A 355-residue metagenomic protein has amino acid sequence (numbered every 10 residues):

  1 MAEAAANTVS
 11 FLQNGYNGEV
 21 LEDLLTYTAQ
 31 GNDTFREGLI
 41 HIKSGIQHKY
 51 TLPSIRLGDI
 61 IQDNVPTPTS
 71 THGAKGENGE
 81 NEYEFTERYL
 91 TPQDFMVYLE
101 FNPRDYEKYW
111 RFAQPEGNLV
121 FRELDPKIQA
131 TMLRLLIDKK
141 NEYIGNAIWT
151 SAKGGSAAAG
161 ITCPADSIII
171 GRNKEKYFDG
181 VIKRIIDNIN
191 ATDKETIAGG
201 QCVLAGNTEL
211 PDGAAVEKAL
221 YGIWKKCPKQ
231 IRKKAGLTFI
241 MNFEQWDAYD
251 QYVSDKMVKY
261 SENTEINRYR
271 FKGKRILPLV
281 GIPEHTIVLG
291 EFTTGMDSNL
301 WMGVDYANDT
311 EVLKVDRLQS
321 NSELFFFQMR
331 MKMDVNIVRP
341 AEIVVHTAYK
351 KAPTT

Functional and structural regions predicted by a protein language model:
A2-L52, K174-A214, K218, W246-T355: Sequence/fold signature of self-assembling virion shell proteins
A4-N7, F11, H72-N78, Y83 (+2 more regions): Signature of extracytoplasmic/envelope-associated structural regions
L21, D33-T34, N141-K153, K233-G236: Intrinsically disordered or highly flexible coil/loop and linker segments, enriched in small and charged/polar residues
A29-A113, R134, I169-I170, K176: Assembly/oligomerization interface modules of large self-assembling protein complexes
Y109-W110, G145, A248-D250: Short helix/loop capping segments that flank catalytic or ligand/cofactor-binding pockets
Q114-G222: Alpha-helical scaffold segments that mediate packing/assembly in large oligomeric complexes
Y221-I231: Short, basic/hydrophobic alpha-helical segments
A235-E244, A248-D250: Long, repeat-rich segments with strong aromatic
